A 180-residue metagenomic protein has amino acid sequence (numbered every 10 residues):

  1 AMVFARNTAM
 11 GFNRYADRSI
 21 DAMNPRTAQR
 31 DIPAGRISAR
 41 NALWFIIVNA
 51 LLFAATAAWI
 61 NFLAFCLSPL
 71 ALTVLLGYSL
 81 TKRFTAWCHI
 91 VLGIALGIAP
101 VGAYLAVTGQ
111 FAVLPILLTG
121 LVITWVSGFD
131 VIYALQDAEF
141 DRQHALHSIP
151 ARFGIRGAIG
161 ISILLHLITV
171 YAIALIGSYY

Functional and structural regions predicted by a protein language model:
A1, V91, A95, L121 (+1 more regions): Amphipathic, non-transmembrane alpha-helical scaffold segments
A1-V3, R18-S68, Q143-Y180: Multi-pass membrane catalytic core of lipid/isoprenoid biosynthesis enzymes
V3-G11, T73-L80, I98-V101, G120-Q136: Transmembrane alpha-helical segments that form the membrane-embedded catalytic/substrate-channel core of multi-pass
D17, C88, D137: Residue-level signature of catalytic and energy-coupling elements of molecular machines, predominantly ATP/GTP-dependent
R30-L118: Intramembrane alpha-helical segments
Y104, Q110-H166: Aromatic-anchored, glycine/proline-accented short structural segments that stabilize local strand-turns or short
